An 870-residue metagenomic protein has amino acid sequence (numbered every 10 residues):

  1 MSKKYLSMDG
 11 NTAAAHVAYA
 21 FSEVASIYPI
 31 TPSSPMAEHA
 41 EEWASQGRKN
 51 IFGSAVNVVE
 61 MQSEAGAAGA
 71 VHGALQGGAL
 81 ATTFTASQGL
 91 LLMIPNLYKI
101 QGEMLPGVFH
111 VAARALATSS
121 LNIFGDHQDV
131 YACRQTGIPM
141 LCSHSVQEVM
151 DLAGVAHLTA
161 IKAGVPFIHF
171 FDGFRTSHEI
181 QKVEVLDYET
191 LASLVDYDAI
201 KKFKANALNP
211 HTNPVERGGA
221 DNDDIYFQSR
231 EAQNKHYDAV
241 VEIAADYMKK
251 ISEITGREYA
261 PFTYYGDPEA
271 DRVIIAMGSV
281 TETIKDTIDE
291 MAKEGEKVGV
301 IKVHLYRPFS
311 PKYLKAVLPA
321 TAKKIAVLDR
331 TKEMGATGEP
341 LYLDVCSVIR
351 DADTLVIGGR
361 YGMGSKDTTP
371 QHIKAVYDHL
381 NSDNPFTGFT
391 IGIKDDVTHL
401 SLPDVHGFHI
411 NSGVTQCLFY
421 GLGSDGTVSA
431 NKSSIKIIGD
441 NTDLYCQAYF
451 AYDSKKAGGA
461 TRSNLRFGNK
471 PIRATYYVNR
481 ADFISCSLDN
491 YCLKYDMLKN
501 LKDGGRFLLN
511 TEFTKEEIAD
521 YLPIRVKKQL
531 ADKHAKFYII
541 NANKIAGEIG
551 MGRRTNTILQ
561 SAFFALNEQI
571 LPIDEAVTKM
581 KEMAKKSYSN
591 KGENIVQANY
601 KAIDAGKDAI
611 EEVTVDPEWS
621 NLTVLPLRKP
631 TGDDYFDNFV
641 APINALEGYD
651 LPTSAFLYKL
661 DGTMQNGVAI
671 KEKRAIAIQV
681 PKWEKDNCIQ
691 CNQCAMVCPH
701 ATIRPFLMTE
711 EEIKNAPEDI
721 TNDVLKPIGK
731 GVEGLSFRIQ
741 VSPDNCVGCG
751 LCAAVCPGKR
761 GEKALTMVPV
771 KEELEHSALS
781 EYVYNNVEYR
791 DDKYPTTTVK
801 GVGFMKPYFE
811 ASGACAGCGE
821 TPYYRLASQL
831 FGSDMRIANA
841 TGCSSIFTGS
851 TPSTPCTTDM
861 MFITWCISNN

Functional and structural regions predicted by a protein language model:
K4-G10, P308-A316, T321-E339, L343 (+3 more regions): Active-site cofactor/cluster-binding pocket
S7-A13, M248-R272, L400-V414, I670-E672 (+1 more regions): Glycine-/acidic-rich phosphate or pyrophosphate-binding loops and their flanking alpha/beta elements
V24-E60, I254, P268-E269, V273-H304 (+4 more regions): Anionic-ligand anchoring segments at beta-strand to alpha-helix junctions in alpha/beta enzyme folds, i.e., glycine
V24-I27, V56-V59, Q76-L92, P106-V111 (+5 more regions): A short, small-residue-rich loop immediately preceding and capping a beta-strand
F52-V56, F167-T263: Conformationally flexible catalytic loops at phosphate/diphosphate-handling active centers
I123-G173, Y197, S347, D351-G362 (+4 more regions): Conserved thiamine diphosphate
M140-K202, L355, S365-V405, A598-S620: Structural signature of the thiamine diphosphate
S589-N745, A753-R836, T841-N870: Ferredoxin-type iron-sulfur electron-transfer modules and their immediate structural context
